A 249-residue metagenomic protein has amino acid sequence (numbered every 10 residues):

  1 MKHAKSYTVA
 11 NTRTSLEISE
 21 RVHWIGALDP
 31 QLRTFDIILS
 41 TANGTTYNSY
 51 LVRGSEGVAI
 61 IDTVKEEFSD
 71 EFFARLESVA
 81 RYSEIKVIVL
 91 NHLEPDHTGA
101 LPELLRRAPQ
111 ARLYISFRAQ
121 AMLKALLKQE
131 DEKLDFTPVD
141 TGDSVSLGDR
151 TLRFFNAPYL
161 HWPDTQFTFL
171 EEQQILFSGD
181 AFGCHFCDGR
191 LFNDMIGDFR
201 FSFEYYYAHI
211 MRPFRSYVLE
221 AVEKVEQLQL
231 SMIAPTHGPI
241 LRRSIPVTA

Functional and structural regions predicted by a protein language model:
S6, A10-N11, L16-E20, I115-T165 (+1 more regions): Metallo-beta-lactamase
S15-S78, F167-L170, Q174-S178: Conserved beta-strand hairpin/beta-sheet module of binuclear metal-dependent hydrolase folds, prominently
D36-S40, V64-E66, L90-H92, L152-P158 (+1 more regions): Short, flexible loop segments at the rims of nucleotide/cofactor-binding pockets, characterized by
V58, T151-S244: Metallo-beta-lactamase
I61-T63, I85-L93, L113-S116, L176-G179 (+1 more regions): Active-site neighborhood of phospho(di)ester-bond hydrolases with catalytic His/Asp-centered motifs
K65-E66, P95, G183, I240: Short, glycine/acidic-enriched loop or turn micro-motifs at the edges of active sites
E67-Y114: Active-site metal-binding motif and surrounding structural segment of the metallo-beta-lactamase
T248-A249: Long, charged amphipathic helices and adjacent flexible linkers at domain junctions
